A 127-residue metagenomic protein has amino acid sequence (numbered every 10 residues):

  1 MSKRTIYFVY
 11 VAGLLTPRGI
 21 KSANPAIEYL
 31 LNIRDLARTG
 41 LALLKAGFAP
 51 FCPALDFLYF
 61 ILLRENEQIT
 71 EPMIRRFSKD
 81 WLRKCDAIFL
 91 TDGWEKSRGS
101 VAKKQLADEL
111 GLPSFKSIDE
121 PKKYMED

Functional and structural regions predicted by a protein language model:
M1-D127: Catalytic phosphate/metal-binding cores of nucleic-acid and nucleotide-processing enzymes, i.e., regions that mediate
